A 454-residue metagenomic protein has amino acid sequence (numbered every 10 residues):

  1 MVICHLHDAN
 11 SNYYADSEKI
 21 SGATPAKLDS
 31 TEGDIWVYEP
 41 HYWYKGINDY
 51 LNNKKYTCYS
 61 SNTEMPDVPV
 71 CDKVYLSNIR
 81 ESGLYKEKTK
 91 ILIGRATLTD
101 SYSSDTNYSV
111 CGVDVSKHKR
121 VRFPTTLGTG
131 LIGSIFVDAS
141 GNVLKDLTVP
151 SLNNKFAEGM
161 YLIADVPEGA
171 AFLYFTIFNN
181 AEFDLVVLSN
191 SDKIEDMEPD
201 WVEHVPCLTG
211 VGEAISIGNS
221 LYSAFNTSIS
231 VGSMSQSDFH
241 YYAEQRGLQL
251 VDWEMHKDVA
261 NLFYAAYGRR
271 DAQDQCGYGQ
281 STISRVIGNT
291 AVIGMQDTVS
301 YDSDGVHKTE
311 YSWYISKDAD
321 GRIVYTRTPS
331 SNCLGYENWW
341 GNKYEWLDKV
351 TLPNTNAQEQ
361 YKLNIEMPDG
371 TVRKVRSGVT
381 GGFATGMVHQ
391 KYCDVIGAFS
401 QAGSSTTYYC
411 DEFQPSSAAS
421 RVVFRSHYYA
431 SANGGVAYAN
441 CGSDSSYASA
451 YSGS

Functional and structural regions predicted by a protein language model:
M1-Y38, Y44-D49, L248: GGW-centered surface loops in extracellular recognition modules
A15-I20, R95-D114, V436-A439: Secreted extracellular polysaccharide-interacting domains
A26-D34, S61-K73, S77, E198-W339: Short aromatic-cysteine micro-motif
N48-Y50, D348-Q360: Cytochrome P450 core scaffold surrounding the K-helix E-X-X-R motif and the conserved "meander" helix-loop region
Y75-Y102, D114-V115, D146-V149, K155-P199: Extracellular polysaccharide-targeting segments
K117-G128: A short beta-strand element within beta-rich, extracytoplasmic domains of secreted/secretory-pathway proteins
T126-Y161: Extracellular ligand-binding interfaces
K257, S281-Y311, I315-K317, I323 (+3 more regions): C-terminal, surface-exposed recognition/capping segments
